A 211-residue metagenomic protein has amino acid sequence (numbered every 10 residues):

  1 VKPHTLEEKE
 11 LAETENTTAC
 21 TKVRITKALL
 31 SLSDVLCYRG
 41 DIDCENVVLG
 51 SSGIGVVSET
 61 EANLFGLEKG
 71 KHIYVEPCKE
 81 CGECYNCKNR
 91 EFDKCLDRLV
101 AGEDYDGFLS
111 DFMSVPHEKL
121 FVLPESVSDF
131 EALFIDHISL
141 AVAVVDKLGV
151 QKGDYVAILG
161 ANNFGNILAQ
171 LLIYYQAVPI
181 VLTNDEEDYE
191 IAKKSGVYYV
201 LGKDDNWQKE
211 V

Functional and structural regions predicted by a protein language model:
V1-L6: Extracellular beta-rich ligand/substrate-recognition surface
T14-A28, D41-Y85, P124-S126: Glycine-rich beta-strand-centered segment in the early N-terminal region that forms part of a ligand/cofactor-binding
A28-L29, N162: Proline-glycine-enriched beta-turn/loop adjacent to the NAD(P) cofactor-binding site in Rossmann-like oxidoreductases
S33-Y38: Cytochrome P450 core scaffold surrounding the K-helix E-X-X-R motif and the conserved "meander" helix-loop region
C78-K79, K119, N162, N206: Flexible, active-site-proximal loop/turn residues at the rims of small-molecule/cofactor binding pockets and catalytic
C81-L159: NAD(P)H dinucleotide-binding glycine-rich loop of Rossmann-like/cofactor-binding domains, especially the beta1-alpha1
S128-D205: Mid-domain Rossmann-like dinucleotide-binding core that forms the NAD(H)/NADP(H) cofactor-binding site
W207-V211: Conserved amphipathic alpha-helix within the SDR
